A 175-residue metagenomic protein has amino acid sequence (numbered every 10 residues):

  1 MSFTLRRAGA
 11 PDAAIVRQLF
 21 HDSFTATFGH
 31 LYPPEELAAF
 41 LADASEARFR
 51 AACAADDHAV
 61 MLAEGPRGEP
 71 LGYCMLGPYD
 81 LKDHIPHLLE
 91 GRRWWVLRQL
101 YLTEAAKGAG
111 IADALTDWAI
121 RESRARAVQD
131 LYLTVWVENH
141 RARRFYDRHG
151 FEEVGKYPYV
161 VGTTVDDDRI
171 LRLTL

Functional and structural regions predicted by a protein language model:
F3, R7-A10, R17-A105, T116-W118 (+4 more regions): Acetyl-CoA-dependent GNAT
P11, I15, H140-R141: Short alpha-helical
A13, A105-A106, R148-G150: Enrichment for repetitive, rod-forming helical segments
L89-W95, Q129-Y132, W136-R143, R148-H149 (+1 more regions): C-terminal "cap" of GNAT-fold acetyltransferases
T103-A105, A109, V137-E138: Active-site acidic-Proline motif in GNAT/NAT acetyltransferases
A109, R126-Q129: Short coil/turn segments at alpha/beta junctions that flank glycine-rich nucleotide-binding fingerprints
G110, A114: Short alpha-helical segment within the catalytic ATP-binding CA
